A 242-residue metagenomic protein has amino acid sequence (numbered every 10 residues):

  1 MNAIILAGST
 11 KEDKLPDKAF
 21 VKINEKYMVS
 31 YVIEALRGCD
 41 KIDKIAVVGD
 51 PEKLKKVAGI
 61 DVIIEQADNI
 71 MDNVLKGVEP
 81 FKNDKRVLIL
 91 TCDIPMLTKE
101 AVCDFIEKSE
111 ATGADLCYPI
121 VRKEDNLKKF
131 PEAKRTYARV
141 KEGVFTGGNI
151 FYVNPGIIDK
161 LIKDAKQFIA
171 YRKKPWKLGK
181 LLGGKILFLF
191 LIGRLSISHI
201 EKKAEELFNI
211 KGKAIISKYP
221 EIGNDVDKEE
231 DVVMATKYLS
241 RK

Functional and structural regions predicted by a protein language model:
M1-L15: N-terminal nucleotide-binding beta1-loop-alpha1 segment
A3, K44-I45, L116: Hydrophobic/aromatic residues located in beta-strands of well-ordered beta-sheets within soluble catalytic
Y27-R86, K99, G193-L195: Conserved N-terminal catalytic core of the sugar/cofactor nucleotidyltransferase
L88-L90: Short aromatic-hydrophobic micro-motifs that form the base-stacking/packing surface for donor nucleotide recognition
C92-P95: The conserved acidic donor/metal-binding loop of glycosyltransferases
K99-E206, S217-E221: Conserved core of the sugar-phosphate nucleotidyltransferase
K228: Short, conserved phosphate/pyrophosphate- and ester-handling motifs at nucleotide-, phospho-/glycolipid
